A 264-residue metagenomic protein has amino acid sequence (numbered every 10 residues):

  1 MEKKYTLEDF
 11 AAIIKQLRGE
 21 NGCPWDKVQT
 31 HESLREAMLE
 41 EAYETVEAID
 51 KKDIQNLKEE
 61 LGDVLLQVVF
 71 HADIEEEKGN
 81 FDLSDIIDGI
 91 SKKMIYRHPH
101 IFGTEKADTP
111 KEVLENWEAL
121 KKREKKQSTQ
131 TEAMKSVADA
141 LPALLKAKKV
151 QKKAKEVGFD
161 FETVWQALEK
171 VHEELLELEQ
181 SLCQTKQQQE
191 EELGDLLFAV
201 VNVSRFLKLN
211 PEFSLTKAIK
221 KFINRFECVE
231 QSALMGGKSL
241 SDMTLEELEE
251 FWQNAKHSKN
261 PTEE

Functional and structural regions predicted by a protein language model:
M1-E60, L66-L193, L197-E264: Flexible "arm" and connector segments at domain edges
